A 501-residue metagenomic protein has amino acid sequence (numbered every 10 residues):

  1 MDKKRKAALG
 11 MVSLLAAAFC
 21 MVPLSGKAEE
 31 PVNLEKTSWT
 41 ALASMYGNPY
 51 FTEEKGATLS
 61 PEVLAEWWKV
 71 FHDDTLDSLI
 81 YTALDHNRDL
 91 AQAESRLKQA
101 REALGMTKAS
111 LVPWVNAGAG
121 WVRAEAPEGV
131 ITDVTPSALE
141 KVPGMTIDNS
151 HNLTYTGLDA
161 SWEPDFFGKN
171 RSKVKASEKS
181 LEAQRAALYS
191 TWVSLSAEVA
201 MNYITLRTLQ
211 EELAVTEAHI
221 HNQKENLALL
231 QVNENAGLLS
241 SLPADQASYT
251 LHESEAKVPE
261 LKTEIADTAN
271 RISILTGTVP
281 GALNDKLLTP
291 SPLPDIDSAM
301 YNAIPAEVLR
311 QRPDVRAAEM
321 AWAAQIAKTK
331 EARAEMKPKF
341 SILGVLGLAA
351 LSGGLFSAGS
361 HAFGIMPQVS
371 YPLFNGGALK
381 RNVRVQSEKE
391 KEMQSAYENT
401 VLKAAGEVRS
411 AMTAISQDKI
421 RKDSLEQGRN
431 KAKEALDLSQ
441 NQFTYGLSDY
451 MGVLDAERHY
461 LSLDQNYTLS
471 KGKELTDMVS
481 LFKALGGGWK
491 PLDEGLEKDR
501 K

Functional and structural regions predicted by a protein language model:
D2-D85, D133-K141, E178, K262-R310 (+1 more regions): Terminal intrinsically disordered/low-complexity segments used for targeting and assembly
D74-A103: Mid-chain, structured segments of secreted extracytoplasmic proteins
H86-N87, A236, Y445: Charged, alpha-helical scaffolding/interaction elements associated with membrane systems
A91, L111-V134, G144-S150, S161-S190 (+5 more regions): Small/polar (Gly/Ser/Thr/Ala-rich) solvent-exposed segments that form structured loops/beta-strands/short helices used
A93-T107, T191, L195-A218, N222-V232 (+6 more regions): Amphipathic alpha-helical coiled-coil segments
T154-A160, I304, F363-P367: Hydrophobic, lipid-facing positions within transmembrane beta-strands of outer-membrane proteins
N235-E264, L463-N466: Repeat-solenoid scaffold signature
